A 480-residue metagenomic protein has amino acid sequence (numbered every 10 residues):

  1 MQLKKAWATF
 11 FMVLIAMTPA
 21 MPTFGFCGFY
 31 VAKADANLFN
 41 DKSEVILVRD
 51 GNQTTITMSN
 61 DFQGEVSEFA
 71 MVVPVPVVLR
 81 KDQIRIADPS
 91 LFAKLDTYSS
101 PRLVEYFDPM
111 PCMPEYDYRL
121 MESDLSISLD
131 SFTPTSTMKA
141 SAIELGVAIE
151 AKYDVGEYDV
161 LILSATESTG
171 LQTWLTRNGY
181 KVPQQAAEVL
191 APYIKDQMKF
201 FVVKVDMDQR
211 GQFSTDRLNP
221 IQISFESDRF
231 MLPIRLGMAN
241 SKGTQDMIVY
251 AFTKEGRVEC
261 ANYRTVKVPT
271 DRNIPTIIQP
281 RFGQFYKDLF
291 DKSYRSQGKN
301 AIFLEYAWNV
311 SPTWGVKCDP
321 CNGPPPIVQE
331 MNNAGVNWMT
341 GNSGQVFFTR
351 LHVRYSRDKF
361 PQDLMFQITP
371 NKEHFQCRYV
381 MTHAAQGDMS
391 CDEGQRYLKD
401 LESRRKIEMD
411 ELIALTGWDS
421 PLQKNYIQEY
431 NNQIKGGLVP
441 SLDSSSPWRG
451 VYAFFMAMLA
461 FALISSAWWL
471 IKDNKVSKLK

Functional and structural regions predicted by a protein language model:
M1-F10: Bacterial N-terminal signal peptides that target proteins for export
T9-P22: Bacterial N-terminal signal peptides
P22-R49: Order/disorder boundary and secretion-linked terminal/linker segments
G28-L38, F132, Q185-N425, Y430-S446: Accessory, solvent-exposed terminal regions and/or long lumenal/extracellular loops of proteins
V48-P111, L171-P192, Q197: Surface-exposed, glycine/proline- and aromatic-rich loop segments on solvent-exposed faces across compartments
R85-V155: A cross-kingdom signal targeting lumenal/periplasmic-facing segments of multi-pass membrane and secretory-pathway
L459-D473: Alpha-helical transmembrane segments
N474-K480: Cytoplasmic C-terminal tails of single-pass
